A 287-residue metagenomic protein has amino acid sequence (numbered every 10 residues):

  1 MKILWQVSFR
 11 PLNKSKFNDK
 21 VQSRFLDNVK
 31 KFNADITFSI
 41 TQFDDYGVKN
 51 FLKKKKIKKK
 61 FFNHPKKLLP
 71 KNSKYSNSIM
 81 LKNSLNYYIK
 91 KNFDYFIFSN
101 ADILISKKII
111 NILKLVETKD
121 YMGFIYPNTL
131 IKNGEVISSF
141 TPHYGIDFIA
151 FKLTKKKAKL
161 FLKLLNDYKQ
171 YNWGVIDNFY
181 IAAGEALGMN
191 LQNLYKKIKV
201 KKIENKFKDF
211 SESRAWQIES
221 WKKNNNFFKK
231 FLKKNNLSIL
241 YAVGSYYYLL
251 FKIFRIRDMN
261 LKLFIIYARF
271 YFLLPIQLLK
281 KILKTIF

Functional and structural regions predicted by a protein language model:
I3-P11, S15-V21, F25, D167-F287: C-terminal catalytic/acceptor-binding lobe
L4-L12, T41-F43, F61-L68, F124-N128 (+2 more regions): Short loop/turn segments at strand-loop or loop-helix junctions that form parts of catalytic or ligand-binding pockets
K16-F17, V48-L52, K107-N111, G134: A short acidic (Asp/Glu
F17-V21, S73-L81, I146: Phosphate/oxyanion-binding active-site loops and adjacent basic polyanion-contact surfaces
A34-Y46: Short beta-strand/loop segment that forms part of the nucleotide-sugar
D44-F93: Active-site-proximal specificity loops/subdomain of glycosyltransferases
F93-L104: Short beta-strand-to-loop acidic/aromatic patch adjacent to the donor-nucleotide binding site
I103-D177: Conserved catalytic core of nucleotide-sugar-dependent glycosyltransferases
